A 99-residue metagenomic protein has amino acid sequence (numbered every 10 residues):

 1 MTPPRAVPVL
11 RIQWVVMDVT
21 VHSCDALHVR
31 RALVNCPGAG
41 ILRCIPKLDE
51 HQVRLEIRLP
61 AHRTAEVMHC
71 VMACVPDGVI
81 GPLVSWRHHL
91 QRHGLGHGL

Functional and structural regions predicted by a protein language model:
M1-V9, L83, L90: N-terminal targeting leaders
R5-S23, H51-R54: Short glycine-/aliphatic-rich beta-strand segments at the starts of folded cytosolic domains
P8-L10, P46-L48, V71: Sterically constrained small-residue positions within well-ordered secondary structures of folded domains
T20-I45, E66-M68: Short amphipathic alpha-helix segments
L42-P46, P76-H89, G96-L99: Conserved short beta-strand edge segments in small beta-sheet-based binding/regulatory domains
L55-E56, L90-G94: Short, solvent-exposed polar/charged micro-motifs at secondary-structure junctions
R58-A65: Helix N-cap motif at beta-to-alpha junctions
A65-P76: Short, non-transmembrane amphipathic alpha-helical segments
